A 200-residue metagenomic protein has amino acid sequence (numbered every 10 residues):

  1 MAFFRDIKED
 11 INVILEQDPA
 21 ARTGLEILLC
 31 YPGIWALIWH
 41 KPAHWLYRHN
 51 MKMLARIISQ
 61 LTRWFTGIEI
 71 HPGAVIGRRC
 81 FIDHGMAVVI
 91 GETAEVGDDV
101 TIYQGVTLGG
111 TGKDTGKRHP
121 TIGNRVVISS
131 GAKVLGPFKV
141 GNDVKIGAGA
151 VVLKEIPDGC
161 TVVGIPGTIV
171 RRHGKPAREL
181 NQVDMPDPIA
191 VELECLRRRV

Functional and structural regions predicted by a protein language model:
M1-T62, T66, A177-V200: Terminal amphipathic alpha-helical/low-complexity segments used for targeting or macromolecular assembly
R63-V170: Structural signal for interior beta-strand "rungs" in well-ordered beta-sheet cores of soluble enzyme domains
